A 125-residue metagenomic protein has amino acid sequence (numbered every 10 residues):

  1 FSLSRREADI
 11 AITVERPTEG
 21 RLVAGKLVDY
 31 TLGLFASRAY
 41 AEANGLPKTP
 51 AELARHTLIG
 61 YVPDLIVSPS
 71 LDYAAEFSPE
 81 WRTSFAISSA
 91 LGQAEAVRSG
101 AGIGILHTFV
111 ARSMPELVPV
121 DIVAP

Functional and structural regions predicted by a protein language model:
F1-S2: Short acidic low-complexity segments
R5, P17-P125: C-terminal regulatory
E7-E15: Pocket-flanking alpha-helical
